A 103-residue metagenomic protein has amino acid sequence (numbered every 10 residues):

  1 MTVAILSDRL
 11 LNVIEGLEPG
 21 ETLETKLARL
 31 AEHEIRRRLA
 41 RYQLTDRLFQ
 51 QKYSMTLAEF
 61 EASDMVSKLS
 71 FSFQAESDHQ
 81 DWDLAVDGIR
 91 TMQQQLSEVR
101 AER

Functional and structural regions predicted by a protein language model:
M1-D64, R90, Q94-R103: Small, basic N-terminal interaction modules of short regulatory proteins
V66-D81: Short, glycine/alanine-rich amphipathic alpha-helical segment that often forms an alpha-turn-alpha hairpin
